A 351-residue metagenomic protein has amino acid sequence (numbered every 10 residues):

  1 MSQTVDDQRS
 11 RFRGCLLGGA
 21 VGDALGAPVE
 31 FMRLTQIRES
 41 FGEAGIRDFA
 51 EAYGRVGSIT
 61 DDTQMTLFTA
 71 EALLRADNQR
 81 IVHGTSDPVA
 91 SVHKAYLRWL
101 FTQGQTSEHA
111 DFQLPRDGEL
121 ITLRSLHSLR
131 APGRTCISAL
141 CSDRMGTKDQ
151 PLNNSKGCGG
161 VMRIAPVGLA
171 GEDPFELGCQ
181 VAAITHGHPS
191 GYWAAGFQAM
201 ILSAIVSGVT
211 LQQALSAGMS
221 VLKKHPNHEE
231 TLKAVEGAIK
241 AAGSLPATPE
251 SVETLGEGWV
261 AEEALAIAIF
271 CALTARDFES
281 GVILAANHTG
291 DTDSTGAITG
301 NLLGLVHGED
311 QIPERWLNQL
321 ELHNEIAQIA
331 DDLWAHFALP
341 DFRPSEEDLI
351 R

Functional and structural regions predicted by a protein language model:
M1-R351: Structured, active/binding-site neighborhoods that engage oxygen-rich ligands
